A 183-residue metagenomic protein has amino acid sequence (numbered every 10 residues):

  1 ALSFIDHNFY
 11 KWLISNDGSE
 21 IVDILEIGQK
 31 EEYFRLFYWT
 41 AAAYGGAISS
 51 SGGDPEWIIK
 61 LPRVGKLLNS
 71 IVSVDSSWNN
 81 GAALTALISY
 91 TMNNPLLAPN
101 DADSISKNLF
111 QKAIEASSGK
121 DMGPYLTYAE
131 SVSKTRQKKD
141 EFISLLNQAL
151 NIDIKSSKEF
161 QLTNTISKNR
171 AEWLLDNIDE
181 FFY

Functional and structural regions predicted by a protein language model:
A1-F37, N69-G81, I114-G119, I154-Q161: Flexible helix-coil transition and linker loops at the boundaries of alpha-helical arrays
A1-L2, A102-N108, E141-S156: TPR/TPR-like (Sel1-like) alpha-helical repeat modules
I5-S15, Q29-S50, S77-P95, M122-V132 (+1 more regions): Amphipathic alpha-helical repeat scaffolds of TPR domains
A41-I71, D75: Hydrophobic, well-structured mid-protein blocks that either form specific transmembrane helices
I48-K60, N93-D103, K134-I143, E180-Y183: Short coil/turn connectors between adjacent alpha-helices in alpha-solenoid helical repeat scaffolds
R63, S70, I105-N108, K112 (+1 more regions): The canonical alpha-helical register within tetratricopeptide repeats
N100-D101, K155-Y183: Terminal, low-structured helical/coil segments at or just beyond the last alpha-helical repeat
A116-R136, L145-L146, I152-K158: Accessory, usually C-terminal, subdomains that scaffold auxiliary metal cofactors
